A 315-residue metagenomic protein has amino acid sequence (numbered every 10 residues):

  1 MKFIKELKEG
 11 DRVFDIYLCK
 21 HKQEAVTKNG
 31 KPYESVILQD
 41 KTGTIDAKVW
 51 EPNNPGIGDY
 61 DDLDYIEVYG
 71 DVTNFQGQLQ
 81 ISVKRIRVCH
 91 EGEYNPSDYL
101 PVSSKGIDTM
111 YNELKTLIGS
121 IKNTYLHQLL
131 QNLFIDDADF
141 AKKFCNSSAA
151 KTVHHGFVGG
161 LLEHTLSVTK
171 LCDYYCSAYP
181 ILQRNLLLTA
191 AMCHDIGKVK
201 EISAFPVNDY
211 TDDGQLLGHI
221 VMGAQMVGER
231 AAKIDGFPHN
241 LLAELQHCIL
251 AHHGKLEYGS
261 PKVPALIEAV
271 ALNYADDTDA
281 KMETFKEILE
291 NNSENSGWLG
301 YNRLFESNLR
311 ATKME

Functional and structural regions predicted by a protein language model:
M1-V13, L18: OB-fold nucleic-acid-binding modules
Y17, L63, V168, D276: Divalent metal-coordination and catalytic microenvironments
K22-P32, G43-D46, P52-Y99: OB-fold single-stranded nucleic acid-binding module
S35-D40: Short, acidic/hydrophobic/Gly-rich beta-strand patch recurrent on exposed beta strands that often constitutes part
E93-G214: Acidic/His-rich, divalent-metal-binding segments that scaffold phosphate/diphosphate chemistry
T152-H154, E163-H164, Y174-N292: Divalent metal-dependent catalytic cores for phosphoryl transfer on phosphate-bearing substrates
N273, N295-E315: N-terminal intrinsically disordered, cationic/polar leader segments that include organellar targeting peptides
